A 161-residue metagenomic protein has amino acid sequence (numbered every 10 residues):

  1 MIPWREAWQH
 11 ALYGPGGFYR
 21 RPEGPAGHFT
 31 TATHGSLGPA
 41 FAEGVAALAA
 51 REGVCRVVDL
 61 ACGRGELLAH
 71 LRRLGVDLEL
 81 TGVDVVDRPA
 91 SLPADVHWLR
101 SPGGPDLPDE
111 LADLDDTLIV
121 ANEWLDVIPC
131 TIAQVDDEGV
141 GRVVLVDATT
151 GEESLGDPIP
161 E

Functional and structural regions predicted by a protein language model:
M1-S101, P105-D106, D113-D116: Rossmann-like AdoMet
E6, A112-E161: Class I S-adenosyl-L-methionine
